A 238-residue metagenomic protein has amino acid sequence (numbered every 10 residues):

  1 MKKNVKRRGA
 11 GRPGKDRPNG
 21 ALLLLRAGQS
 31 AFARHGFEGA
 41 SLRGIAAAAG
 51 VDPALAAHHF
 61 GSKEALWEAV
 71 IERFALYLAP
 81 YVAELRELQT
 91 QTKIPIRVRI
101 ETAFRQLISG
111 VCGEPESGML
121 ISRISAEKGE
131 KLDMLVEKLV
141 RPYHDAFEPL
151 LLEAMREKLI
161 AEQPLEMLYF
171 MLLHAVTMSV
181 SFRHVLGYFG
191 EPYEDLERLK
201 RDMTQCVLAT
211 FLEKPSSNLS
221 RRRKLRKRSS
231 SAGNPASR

Functional and structural regions predicted by a protein language model:
M1-R8, Q106-S109, G113, R141-E157 (+2 more regions): C-terminal peripheral helix-coil segments that are non-catalytic and often amphipathic
G20-Q29, I45, V70-Y81, F147: Generic hydrophobic, amphipathic alpha-helix propensity
L23, A31-A65, A69: Helix-turn-helix
L24-F32, L107, V207: Short hydrophobic clusters on alpha-helical segments that form packing/core surfaces in small helical domains
R34-E38, E114, E157: Short coil/turn segments at alpha/beta junctions that flank glycine-rich nucleotide-binding fingerprints
A65, E84, V98, T102-A146 (+1 more regions): Short secondary-structure transition hinges
A69, A83-S117, E166-L172, K200 (+1 more regions): Hydrophobic alpha-helical connector segments
Y77-Y81, L85, E114, G118 (+4 more regions): A short secondary-structure junction motif
